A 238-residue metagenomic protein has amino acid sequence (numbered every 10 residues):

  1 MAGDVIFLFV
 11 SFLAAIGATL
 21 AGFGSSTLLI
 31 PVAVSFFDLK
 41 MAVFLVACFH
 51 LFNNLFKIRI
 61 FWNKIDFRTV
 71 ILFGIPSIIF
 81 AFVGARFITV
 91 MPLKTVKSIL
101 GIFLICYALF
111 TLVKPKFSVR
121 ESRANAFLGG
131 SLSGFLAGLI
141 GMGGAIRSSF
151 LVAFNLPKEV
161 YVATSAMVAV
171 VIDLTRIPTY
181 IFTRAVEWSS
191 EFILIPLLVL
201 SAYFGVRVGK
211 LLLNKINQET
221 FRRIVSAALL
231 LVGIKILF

Functional and structural regions predicted by a protein language model:
M1-F9, K94-S98, E121-G129, F182-L197: Juxtamembrane helix-entry segments on the extracytoplasmic side of multipass membrane proteins
I6, V10, A14, A18 (+11 more regions): Alpha-helical transmembrane segments in multi-pass membrane proteins
L8-L72, G144-V199: Small-residue-rich hydrophobic segments that form or flank transmembrane alpha-helices in multi-pass membrane proteins
N54-W62, A85, I99-A124, R207 (+2 more regions): Transmembrane helix exit motif
I65-T111: Glycine/small-residue-rich loop that forms an oxyanion/phosphate-binding "nest" at active or ligand-binding sites
V83, F87, A137-M142, R176-I177 (+1 more regions): Hydrophobic alpha-helical transmembrane segments in multi-pass integral membrane proteins
L104-V162: Membrane-embedded helical hairpins/re-entrant loop segments and their flanking transmembrane helices within multi-pass
V206-A228: Interfacial loop-to-transmembrane junctions
